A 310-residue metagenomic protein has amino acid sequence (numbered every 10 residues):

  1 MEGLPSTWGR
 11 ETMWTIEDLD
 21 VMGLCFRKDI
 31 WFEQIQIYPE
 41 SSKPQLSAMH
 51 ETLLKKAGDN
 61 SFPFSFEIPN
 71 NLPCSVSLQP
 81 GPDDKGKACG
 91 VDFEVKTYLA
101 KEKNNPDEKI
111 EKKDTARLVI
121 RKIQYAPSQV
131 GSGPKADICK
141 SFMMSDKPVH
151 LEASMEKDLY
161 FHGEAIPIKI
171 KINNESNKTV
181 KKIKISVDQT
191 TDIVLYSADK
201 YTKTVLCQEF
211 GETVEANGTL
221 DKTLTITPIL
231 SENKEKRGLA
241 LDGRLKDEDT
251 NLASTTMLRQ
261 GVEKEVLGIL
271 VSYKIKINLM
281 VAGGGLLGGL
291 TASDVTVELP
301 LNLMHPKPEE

Functional and structural regions predicted by a protein language model:
M1-E310: C-terminal beta-sandwich interaction modules and adjacent acidic, Ser/Thr/Pro/Gly-rich low-complexity tails used
